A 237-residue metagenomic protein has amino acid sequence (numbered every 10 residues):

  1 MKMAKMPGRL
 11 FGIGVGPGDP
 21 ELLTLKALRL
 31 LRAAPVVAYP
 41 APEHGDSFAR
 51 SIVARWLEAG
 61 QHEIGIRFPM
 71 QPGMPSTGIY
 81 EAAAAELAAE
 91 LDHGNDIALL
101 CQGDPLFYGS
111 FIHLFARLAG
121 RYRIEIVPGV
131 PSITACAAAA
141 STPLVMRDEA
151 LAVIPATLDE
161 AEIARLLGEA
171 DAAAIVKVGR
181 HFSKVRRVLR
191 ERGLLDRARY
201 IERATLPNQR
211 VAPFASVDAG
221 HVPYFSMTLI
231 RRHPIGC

Functional and structural regions predicted by a protein language model:
M1-P20, L25-A27, R32-R121, R186 (+3 more regions): Class I S-adenosyl-L-methionine
M3, G103-E169, A219, R232-H233: Class I SAM-dependent methyltransferase SAM-binding "motif I" and its flanking Rossmann-like core
L10, L167-C237: A contiguous loop/helix-start segment that scaffolds small-molecule binding in enzyme catalytic cores
L10-G12, E63-G65, I124-I126, V153 (+1 more regions): Conserved beta-strand scaffold positions in the cores of enzyme catalytic domains, especially in NTP/NDP-utilizing
P17-G18, P42-H44, F68-P69, V130-S132 (+2 more regions): Short, acidic/turn-prone active-site loops that include or flank metal/cofactor- and phosphate-binding residues
Y39-P40, G65, L99-C101, I126-G129 (+3 more regions): General beta-strand structural signal in soluble alpha/beta enzymes
P42, E125, P155-A156, A174-V178: Glycine- and other small-residue-rich loops at beta-strand/loop junctions that grip anionic moieties
A82-E90, P143-P155, V217-M227: A polyampholytic, Gly/Pro-enriched intrinsically disordered region
